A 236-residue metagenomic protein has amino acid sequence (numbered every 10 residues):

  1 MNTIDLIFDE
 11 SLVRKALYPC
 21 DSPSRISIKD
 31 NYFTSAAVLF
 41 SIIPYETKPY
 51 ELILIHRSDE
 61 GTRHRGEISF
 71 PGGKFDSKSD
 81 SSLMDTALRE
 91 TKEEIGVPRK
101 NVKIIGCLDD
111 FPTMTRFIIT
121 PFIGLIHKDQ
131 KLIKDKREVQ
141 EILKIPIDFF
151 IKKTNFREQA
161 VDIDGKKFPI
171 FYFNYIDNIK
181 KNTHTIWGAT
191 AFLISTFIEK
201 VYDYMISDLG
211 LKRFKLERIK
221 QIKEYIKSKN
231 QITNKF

Functional and structural regions predicted by a protein language model:
M1-S69, K74-R89, E93, V97-I105 (+3 more regions): N-terminal leader/linker segments that precede catalytic domains of diphosphate-processing enzymes
K134-F173: NUDIX/MutT-family hydrolases
